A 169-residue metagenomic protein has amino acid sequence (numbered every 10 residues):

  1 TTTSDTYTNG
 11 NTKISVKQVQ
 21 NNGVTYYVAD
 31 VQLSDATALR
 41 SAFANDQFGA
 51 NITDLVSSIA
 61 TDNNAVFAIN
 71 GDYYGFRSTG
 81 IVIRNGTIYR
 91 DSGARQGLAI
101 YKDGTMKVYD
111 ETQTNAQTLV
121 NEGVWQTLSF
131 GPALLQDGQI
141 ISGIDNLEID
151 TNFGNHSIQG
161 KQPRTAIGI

Functional and structural regions predicted by a protein language model:
T1-G97, T105-Y109: Zymogen propeptides
Q20-N22, W125, I158: Sterically constrained small-residue positions within well-ordered secondary structures of folded domains
A29-V31, H156, I167: Short beta-strand element of the conserved SAM-dependent methyltransferase core
A50-T53, L128, S157, K161: Electropositive phosphate-/nucleotide-binding environments in soluble metabolic enzymes
Y74-H156: Active-site-adjacent helix-turn-beta-strand microarchitecture at beta-sheet edges that either contains or buttresses
G160-G168: Mid-to-C-terminal functional-domain signal that highlights helix-capping/loop sites within ligand-binding modules
